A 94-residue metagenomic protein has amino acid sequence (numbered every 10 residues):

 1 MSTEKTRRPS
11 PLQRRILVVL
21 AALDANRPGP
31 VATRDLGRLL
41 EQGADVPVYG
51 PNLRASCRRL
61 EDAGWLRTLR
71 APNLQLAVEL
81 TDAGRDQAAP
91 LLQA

Functional and structural regions predicted by a protein language model:
M1-P30: Short alpha-helical segments that sit at the start of domains
R27-E41: Short acidic, hydrophobic short linear motifs in intrinsically disordered regions
A32, E79-T81: Residues that mark the N-terminal boundary/hinge immediately upstream of a DNA-recognition element
V46-A63, Q75: Short amphipathic alpha-helical interaction segments
R70-A77: Short, Lys/Arg-rich nucleic-acid/phosphate-binding segment
D82-A94: Short, amphipathic alpha-helical interaction segments positioned at domain boundaries
